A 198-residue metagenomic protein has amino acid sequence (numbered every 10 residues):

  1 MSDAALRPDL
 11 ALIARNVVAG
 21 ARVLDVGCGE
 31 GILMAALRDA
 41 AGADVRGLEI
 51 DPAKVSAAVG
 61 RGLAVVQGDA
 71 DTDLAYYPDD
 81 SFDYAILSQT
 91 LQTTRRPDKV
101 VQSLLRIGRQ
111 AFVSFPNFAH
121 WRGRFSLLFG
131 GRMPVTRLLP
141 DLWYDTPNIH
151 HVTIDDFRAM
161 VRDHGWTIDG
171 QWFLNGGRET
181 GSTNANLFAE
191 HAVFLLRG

Functional and structural regions predicted by a protein language model:
A4-G20: Conserved alpha-helix/loop element of class I SAM-dependent methyltransferases that forms part of the SAM/SAH-binding
A19, D80-S81, I107: Alpha-helix C-terminal capping/helix-to-coil transition sites in glycosyltransferase folds
G27-G29: Class I SAM-dependent methyltransferase "Motif I" SAM/SAH-binding loop
I32, A36-D73: Class I SAM-dependent methyltransferase SAM/SAH-binding core
D73-D79: Short conserved loop adjoining the S-adenosyl-L-methionine
Y84-R96: A short SAM/SAH-binding and catalytic strip from SAM-dependent methyltransferases
D98-S103, Q110-G198: S-adenosyl-L-methionine-dependent methyltransferase catalytic module, highlighting the catalytic core
